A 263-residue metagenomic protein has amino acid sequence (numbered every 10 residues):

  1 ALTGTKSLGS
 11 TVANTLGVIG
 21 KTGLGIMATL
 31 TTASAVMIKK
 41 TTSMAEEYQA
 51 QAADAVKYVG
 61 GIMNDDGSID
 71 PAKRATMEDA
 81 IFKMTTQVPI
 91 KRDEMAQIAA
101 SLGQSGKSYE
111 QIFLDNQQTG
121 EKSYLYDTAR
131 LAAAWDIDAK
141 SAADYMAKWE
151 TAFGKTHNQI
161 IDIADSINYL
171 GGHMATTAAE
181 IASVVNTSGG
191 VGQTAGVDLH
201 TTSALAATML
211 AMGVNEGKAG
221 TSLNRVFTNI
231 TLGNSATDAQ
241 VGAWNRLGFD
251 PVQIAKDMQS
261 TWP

Functional and structural regions predicted by a protein language model:
L2-D165, Y169-A182, G192-H200, M212-G220 (+3 more regions): A short, structural motif
V185: Glycine/charged-rich beta-loop-alpha catalytic/anionic-binding loops adjacent to active sites
